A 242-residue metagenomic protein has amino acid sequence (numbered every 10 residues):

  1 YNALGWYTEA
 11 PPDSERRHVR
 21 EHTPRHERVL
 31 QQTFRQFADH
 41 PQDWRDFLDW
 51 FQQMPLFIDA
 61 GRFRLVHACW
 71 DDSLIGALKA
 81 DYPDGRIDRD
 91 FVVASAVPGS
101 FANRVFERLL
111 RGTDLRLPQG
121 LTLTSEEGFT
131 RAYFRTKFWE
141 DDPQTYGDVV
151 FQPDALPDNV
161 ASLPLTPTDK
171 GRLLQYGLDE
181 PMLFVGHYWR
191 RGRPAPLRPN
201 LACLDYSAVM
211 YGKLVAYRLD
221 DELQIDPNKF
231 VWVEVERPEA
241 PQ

Functional and structural regions predicted by a protein language model:
Y1-L115: Active-site neighborhood of divalent metal-dependent phosphoester bond hydrolases
P12, Q119, N228, E239-Q242: Generic low-complexity segments that are intrinsically disordered, proline-rich and/or Lys/Arg-biased
D43-D46, M54, K170-R172, R190 (+1 more regions): Intrinsically disordered, low-complexity boundary segments flanking structured domains
K79-D88, L174-D226: Conserved beta-sheet core of the metallophosphoesterase superfamily
G99-G192: Alpha/beta-hydrolase fold catalytic core
L214, L223-A240: Regulatory N- and C-terminal appendages and interdomain linkers associated with kinase/kinase-like NTP transferase
